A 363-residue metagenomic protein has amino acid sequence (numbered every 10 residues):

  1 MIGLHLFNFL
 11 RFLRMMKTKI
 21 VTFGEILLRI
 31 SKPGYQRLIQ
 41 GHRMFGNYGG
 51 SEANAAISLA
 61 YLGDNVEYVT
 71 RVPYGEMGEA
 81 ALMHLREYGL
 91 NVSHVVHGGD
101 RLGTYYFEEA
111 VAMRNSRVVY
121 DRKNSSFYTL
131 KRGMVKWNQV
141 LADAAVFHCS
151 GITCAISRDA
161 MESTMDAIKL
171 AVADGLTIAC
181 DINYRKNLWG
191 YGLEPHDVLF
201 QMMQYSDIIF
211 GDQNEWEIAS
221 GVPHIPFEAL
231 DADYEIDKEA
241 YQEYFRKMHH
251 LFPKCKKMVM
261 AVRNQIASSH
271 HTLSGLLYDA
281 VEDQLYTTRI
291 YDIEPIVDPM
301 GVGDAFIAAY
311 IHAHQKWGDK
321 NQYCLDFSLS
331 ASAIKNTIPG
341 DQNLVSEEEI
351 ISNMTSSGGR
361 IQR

Functional and structural regions predicted by a protein language model:
G3-M15: Short, Lys/Arg-enriched N-terminal segments with co-localized hydrophobic residues within the first ~10-30 amino acids
F12-R37: Positively charged, low-complexity intrinsically disordered leader regions
R43-E52, T70-P73, V95-G99, D298-V302: Active-site nucleophile and cofactor-binding loops and adjacent substrate-binding regions of central metabolic enzymes
N47, N54-N65, A313-W317: Alpha-helix C-terminal capping segments
N65-I152, I350-R363: Conserved N-terminal subdomain of the carbohydrate kinase-like
V66, V92, I178-A179, F210: Hydrophobic beta-strand scaffold residues
L188-V281: Conserved phosphate/ATP/ADP-binding segment of small-molecule kinases
V281-S357: Conserved post-catalytic alpha-helical subdomain immediately downstream of the catalytic base and nucleotide-binding
